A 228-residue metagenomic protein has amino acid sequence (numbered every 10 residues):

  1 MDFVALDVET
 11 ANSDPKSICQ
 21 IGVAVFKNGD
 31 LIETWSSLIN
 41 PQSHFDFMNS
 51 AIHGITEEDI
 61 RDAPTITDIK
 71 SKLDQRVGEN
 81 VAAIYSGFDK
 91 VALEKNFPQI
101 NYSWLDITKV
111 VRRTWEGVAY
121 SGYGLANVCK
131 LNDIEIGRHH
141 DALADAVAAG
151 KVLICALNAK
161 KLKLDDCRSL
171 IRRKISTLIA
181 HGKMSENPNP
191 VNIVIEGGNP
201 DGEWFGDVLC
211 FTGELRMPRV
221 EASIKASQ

Functional and structural regions predicted by a protein language model:
M1-S103, G122-H140: Conserved non-catalytic scaffold segment of RNase H-like nuclease domains
T10-N12, K109, A148: Short, glycine/acidic-enriched loop or turn micro-motifs at the edges of active sites
Q42, T114-V118, L215: Short coil/turn segments
V81-G87, V91-A92, N96, G124-E186: Acidic, Mg2+-coordinating catalytic module of metal-dependent nucleases/exonucleases that use a two-metal-ion mechanism
S103-L105, S121, K160-D165, G202: Short, structured loop/turn "capping" segments at alpha-beta junctions
L105-A126: Short alpha-helix plus adjacent loop in nuclease-associated cores
L162-Q228: DNA strand-break repair and replication-stress modules
